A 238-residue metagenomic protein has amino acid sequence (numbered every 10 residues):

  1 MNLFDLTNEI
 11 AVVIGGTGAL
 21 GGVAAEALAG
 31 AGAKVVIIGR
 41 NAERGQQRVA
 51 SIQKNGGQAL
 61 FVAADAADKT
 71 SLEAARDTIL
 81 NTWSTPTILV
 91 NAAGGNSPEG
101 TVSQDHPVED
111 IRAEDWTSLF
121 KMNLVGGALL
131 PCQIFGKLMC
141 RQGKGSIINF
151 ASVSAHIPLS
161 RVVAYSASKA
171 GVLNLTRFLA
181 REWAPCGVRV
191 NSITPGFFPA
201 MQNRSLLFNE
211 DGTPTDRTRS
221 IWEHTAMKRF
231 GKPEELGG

Functional and structural regions predicted by a protein language model:
I10, T17-G18, N41: Conserved glycine-rich cofactor-binding loop
A50, S103-H106, P185, F197-T225: A glycine/serine/threonine-rich, flexible loop-to-helix segment that serves as the NAD(P) cofactor-binding "lid"
E99-V108, R112-F120, I221: Substrate-binding pocket helix/loop in short-chain dehydrogenase/reductase
H106, P158-S166, F178, L206: Active-site loop-to-helix junction immediately N-terminal to the catalytic Tyr of the SDR YXXXK motif in Rossmann-fold
N123, G127-L130, P185, S192 (+1 more regions): C-terminal helical subdomain
C132, S168, T176: Active-site helix of classical SDR
K137, R181-P185: Alpha-helical segment proximal to the catalytic Tyr-Lys
S152: Residue(s) in the substrate-gating loop at a strand-loop-helix junction that position the organic substrate next
